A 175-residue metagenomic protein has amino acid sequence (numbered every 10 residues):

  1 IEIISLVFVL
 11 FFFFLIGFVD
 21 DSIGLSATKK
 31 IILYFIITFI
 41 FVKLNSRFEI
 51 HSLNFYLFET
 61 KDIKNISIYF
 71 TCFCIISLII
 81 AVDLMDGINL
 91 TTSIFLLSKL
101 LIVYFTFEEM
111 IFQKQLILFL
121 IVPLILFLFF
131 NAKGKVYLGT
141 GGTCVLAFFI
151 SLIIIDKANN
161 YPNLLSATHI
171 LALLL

Functional and structural regions predicted by a protein language model:
I1-F58, D62-I63, F70, N163-L175: N-terminal transmembrane signal-anchor/hairpin module of polytopic inner-membrane proteins
I4-L15, A81, L90-L175: Alpha-helical transmembrane segments
D21, D86, T140: Divalent metal-coordination and catalytic microenvironments
N45-S52, F73-S77, G134-Y137, A158-P162: Short, highly charged low-complexity linear segments
L53-F70, D86, V122, L128-G134: Unusually extended, aromatic-enriched hydrophobic runs near protein termini
I66-V82, I88-T92: Function-critical hydrophobic alpha-helical transmembrane segments in multi-pass membrane proteins
